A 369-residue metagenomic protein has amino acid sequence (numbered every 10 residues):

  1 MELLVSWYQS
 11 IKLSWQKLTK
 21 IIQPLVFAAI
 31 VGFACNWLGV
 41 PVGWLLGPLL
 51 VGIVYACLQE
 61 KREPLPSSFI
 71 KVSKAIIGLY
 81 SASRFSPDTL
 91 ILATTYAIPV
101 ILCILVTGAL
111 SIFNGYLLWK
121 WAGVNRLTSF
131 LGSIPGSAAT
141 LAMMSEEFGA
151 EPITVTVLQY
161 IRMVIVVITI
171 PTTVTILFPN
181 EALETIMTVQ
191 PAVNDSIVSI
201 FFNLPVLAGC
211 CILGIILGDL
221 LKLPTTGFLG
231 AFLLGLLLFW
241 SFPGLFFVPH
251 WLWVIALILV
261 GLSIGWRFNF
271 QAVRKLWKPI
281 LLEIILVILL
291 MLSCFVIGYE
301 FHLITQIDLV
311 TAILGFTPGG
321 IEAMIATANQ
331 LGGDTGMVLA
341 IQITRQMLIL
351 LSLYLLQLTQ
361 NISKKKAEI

Functional and structural regions predicted by a protein language model:
E2-S68, I76-T89, L110, N194-A272 (+1 more regions): Structural signature of multi-pass alpha-helical membrane transport proteins
K61-E63, S83-Y96, I112-N125, Y299-I304: Transmembrane alpha-helix boundary signature
P66-I77, A97-L102, G123-I134, T156-I161 (+3 more regions): Cytoplasmic-side transmembrane-helix entry/capping segments in multi-pass membrane proteins
V72-F85, V106-T107, F130-M143, R162-T169 (+4 more regions): Small-residue-rich segments of transmembrane alpha-helices in multi-pass membrane proteins, especially helix faces
P87-T95, L177-V198, F242-V248, R274 (+1 more regions): Membrane-interface helix termini and inter-helical loops of multi-pass transporters
T94, F268, I280-L281, V287-T344: Membrane-interfacial helix-loop connectors
L118-I161, L309-Q342: Alpha-helical membrane segments and immediately flanking helix-loop junctions that form or couple to the substrate/ion
G136-L141, T156-F178, S293, I321-E322 (+1 more regions): Membrane-embedded alpha-helical segments of transport systems, primarily multispan ion/solute transporters
